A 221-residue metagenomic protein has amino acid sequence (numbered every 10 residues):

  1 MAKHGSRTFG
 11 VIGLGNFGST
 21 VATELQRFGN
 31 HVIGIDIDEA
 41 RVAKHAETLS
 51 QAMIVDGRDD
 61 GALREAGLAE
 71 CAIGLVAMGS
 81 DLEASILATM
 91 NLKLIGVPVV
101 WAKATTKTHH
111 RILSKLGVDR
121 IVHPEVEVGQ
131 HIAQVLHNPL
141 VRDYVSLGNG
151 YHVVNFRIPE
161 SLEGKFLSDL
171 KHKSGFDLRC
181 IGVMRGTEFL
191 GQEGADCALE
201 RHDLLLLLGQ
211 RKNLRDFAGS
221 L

Functional and structural regions predicted by a protein language model:
M1-L221: Cytosolic regulatory regions of ion transport systems
